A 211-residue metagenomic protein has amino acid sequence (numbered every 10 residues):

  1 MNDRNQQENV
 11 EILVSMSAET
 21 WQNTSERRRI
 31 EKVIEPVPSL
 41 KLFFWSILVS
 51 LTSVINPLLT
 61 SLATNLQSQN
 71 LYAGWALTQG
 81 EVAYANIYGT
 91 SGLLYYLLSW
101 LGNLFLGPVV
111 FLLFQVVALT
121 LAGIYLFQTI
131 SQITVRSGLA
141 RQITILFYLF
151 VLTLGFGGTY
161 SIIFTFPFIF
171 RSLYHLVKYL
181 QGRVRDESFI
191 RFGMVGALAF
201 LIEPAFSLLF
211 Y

Functional and structural regions predicted by a protein language model:
M1-V54: Start-transfer (signal-anchor) and selected internal transmembrane alpha helices of multi-pass inner/ER membrane
S39, L121-V151, F166-P167: Transmembrane-helix signature of polytopic, membrane-embedded enzymes that assemble or transfer cell-envelope glycans
P57-T60, Y96, P108-L112, I143-P167 (+2 more regions): Aromatic- and kink-enriched transmembrane "portal" helix at the membrane-lumen/periplasm boundary that abuts
L58-A73, A85-L98, V109: Extracytoplasmic catalytic/substrate-binding loops of multi-pass membrane glycan-assembly enzymes
G89, L93, L97, F105-I124: Loop-to-helix entry region of an early transmembrane alpha helix in multi-pass inner-membrane enzymes
Y95, L119-G123, S161-Y174, R191 (+1 more regions): Hydrophobic core segments of transmembrane alpha-helices in multi-pass, intramembrane catalytic enzymes
Q132-T134, I169-R191: Membrane-interface transmembrane helices that cradle and orient dolichyl/undecaprenyl
D186-P204, F210-Y211: Membrane-interface alpha helices of multi-pass inner-membrane proteins
